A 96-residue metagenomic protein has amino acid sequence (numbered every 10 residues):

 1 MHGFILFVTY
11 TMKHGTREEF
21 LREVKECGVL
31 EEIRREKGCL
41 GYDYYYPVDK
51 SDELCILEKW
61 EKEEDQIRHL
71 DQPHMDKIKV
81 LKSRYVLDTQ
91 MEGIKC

Functional and structural regions predicted by a protein language model:
H2-I5, L40-D52, K77-C96: Glycine-rich beta-strand-turn "strand-cap" elements at beta-sheet edges
H2-R17, R22: Short, structured interface segments that constitute the first stable element of a domain
F4-T11, G41-L70: Short, well-ordered beta-strand segments in beta-rich or mixed alpha/beta enzyme and ligand-binding folds
K13, D71-H74, L87: Charged, amphipathic alpha-helical interaction segments
T16-L40, H74-K77: Short amphipathic alpha-helical segments
E23, Y45, H69-Q72, L81: Residue-level signal for well-ordered alpha-helical positions
